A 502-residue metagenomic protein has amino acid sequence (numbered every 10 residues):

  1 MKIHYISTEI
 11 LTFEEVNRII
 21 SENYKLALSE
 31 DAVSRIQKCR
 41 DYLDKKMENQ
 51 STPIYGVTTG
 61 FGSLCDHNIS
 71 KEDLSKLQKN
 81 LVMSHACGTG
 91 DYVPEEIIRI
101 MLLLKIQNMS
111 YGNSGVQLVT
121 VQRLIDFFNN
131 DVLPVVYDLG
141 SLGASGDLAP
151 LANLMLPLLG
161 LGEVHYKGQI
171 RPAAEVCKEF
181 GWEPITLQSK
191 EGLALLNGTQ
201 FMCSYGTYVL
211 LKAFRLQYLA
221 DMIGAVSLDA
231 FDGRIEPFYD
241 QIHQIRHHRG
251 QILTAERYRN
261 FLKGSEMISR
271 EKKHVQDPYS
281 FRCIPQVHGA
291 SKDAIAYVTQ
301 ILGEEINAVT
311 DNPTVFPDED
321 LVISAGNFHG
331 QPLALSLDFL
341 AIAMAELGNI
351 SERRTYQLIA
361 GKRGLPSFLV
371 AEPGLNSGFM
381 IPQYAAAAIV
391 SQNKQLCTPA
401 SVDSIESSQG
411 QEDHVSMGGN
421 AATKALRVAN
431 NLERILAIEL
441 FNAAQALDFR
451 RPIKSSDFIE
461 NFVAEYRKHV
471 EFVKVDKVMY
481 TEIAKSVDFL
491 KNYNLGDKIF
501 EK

Functional and structural regions predicted by a protein language model:
K2-S51, Q78-P134, L228, H243: Glycine-rich, flexible loop motifs
K2-Y24, L28-R35, C39-Y42, M47 (+1 more regions): C-terminal auxiliary extensions adjacent to catalytic cores
S51-T52, H67, T254-A255: Polyanion/phosphate-binding surface patch
Y55-I69, D73-L77, S84-M109, Y137-L159 (+2 more regions): FAD-binding core of FAD-dependent oxidoreductases, characterized by glycine-rich FAD pyrophosphate-binding loops
D73-A86, Q357-S367: Catalytic or ion-translocation cores adjacent to nucleophile or general acid/base/metal-coordination motifs in diverse
N113, L142-A144, G374: Conserved, non-catalytic sequence blocks in retroelement Pol enzymes and Pol-derived host proteins
Q122-N129, A149-A152, L156, Y218: A broadly conserved amphipathic alpha-helix scaffold signal in soluble, globular proteins
V136-S141, D318-V322: Cysteine-centered functional microenvironments
